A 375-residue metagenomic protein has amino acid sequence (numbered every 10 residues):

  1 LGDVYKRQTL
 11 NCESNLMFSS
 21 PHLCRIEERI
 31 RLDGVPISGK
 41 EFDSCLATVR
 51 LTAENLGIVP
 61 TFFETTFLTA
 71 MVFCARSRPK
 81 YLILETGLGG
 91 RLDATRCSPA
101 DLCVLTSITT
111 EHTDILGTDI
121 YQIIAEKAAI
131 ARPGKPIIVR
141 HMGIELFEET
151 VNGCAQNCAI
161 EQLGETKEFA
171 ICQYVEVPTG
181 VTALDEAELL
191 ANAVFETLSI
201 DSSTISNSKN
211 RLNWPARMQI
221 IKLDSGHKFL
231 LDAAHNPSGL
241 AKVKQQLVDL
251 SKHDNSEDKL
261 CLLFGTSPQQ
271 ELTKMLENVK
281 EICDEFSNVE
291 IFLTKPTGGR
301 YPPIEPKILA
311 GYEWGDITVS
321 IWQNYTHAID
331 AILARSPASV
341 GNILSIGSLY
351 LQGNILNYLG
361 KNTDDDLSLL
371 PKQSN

Functional and structural regions predicted by a protein language model:
L1-Y5: Short, small-residue-biased leader/transition segments that mark boundaries at the very start of proteins
E13-S98, D114-L116, Q122-I124, E145: ATP-dependent carboxylate-amine ligase catalytic core
F18-S19, P136-M142, L262-F264, V289-T297: Short internal beta-strands
Y81-T86, A94-R96, A100-V104, T109-H112 (+2 more regions): Nucleotide phosphate-binding/pyrophosphate-handling subdomain across enzymes that bind or process nucleotide phosphates
L88-L92, P99-N157, T273-M275: Conserved catalytic-core segment of NTP-binding enzymes
I144-E148, N152-F169, G180-V181, D185 (+2 more regions): C-terminal helical cap/extension that packs against the catalytic core of soluble nucleotide-cofactor enzymes
P296-G299, D365-N375: Short, flexible loop segments at boundaries between secondary-structure elements
S348: Active-site-proximal loop/hinge segments that shape catalytic or ion-binding/gating pockets
